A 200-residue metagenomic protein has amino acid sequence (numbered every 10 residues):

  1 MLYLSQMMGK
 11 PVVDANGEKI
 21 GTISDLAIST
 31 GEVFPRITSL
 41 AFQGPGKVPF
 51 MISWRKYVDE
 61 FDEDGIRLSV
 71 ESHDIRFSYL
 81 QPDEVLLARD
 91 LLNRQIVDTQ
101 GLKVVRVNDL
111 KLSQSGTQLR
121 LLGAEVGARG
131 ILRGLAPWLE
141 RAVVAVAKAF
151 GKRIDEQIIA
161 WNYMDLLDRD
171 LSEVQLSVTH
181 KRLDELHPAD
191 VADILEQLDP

Functional and structural regions predicted by a protein language model:
M1-Q197: Peripheral interaction segments used for macromolecular assembly
